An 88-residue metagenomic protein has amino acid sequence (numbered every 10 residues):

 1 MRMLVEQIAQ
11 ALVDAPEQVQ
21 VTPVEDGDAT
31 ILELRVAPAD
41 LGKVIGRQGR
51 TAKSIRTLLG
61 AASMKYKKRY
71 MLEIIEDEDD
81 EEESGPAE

Functional and structural regions predicted by a protein language model:
M1-L41, K53-E88: RNA-contacting regions in translation and RNA-metabolism proteins, encompassing KH/S1 modules where present
I45-R50: Glycine-centered tight-turn and secondary-structure capping sites
